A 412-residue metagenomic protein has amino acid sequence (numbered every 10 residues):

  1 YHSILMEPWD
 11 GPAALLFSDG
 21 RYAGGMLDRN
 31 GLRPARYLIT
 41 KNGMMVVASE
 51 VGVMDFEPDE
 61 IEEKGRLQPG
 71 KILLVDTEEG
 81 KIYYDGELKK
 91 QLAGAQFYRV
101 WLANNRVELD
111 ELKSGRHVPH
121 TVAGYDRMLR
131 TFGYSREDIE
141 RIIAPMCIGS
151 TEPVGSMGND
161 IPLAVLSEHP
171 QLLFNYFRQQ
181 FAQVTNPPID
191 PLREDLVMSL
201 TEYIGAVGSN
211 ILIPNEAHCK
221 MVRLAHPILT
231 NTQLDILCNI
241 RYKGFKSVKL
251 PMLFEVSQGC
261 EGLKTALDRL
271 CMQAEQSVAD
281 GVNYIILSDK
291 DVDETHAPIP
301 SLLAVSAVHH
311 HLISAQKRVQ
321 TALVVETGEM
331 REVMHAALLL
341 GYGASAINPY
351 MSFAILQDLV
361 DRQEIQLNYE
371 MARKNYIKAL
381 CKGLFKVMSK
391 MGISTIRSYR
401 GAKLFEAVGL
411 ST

Functional and structural regions predicted by a protein language model:
Y1-A13, F17, R21, S49-V53 (+6 more regions): Flexible, glycine-rich loop/tail regions that form catalytic "lids" or insertion modules at the edges of active sites
E7-V46: Conserved catalytic micro-motifs used in adenylation/nucleotidyl-transfer and phosphoryl/amide- and methyl-transfer
L73, D289, L339, T395: Conserved, mostly hydrophobic/aromatic
V248-L250, I285, T321-T327, L340 (+1 more regions): Hydrophobic faces of well-ordered beta-strands that scaffold small-molecule active sites in alpha/beta enzyme cores
L287-L303: Glycine-rich, proline-tolerant flexible connector loops at the mouths of alpha/beta enzymes
I299-L323, N375-L380: Alpha-helix-loop-beta-strand connector modules within alpha/beta enzyme cores
E329-G343: Catalytic cores of alpha/beta
L340-D361: Glycine-rich phosphate-binding active-site loops on the catalytic face of alpha/beta enzymes
